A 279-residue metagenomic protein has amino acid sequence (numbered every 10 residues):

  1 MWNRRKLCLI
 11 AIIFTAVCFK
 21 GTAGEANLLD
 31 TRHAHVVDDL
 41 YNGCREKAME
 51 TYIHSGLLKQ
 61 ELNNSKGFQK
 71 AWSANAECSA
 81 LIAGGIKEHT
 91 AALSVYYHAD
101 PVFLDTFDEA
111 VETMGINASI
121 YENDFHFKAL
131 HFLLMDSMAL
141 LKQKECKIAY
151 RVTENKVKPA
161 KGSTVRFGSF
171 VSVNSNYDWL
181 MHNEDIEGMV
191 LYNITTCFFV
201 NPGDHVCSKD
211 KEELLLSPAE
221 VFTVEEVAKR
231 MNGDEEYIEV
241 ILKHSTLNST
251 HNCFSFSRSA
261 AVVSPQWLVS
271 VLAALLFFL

Functional and structural regions predicted by a protein language model:
W2-R4, I12-R45, A274-L279: N-terminal signal peptide
R5-A11, W267-S270: Sec-dependent signal peptide recognition, specifically the positively charged N-region followed immediately by
T51-V200: Internal glycine-rich, Lys/Arg-flanked active-site/core loops of soluble domains
S163-V221, E226-T246: ADP-ribosyltransferase catalytic core
S245-T250, F277: C-terminal, active-site-flanking charged/polar segments
T250-L268: C-terminal GPI-anchoring signal of eukaryotic secretory precursors
